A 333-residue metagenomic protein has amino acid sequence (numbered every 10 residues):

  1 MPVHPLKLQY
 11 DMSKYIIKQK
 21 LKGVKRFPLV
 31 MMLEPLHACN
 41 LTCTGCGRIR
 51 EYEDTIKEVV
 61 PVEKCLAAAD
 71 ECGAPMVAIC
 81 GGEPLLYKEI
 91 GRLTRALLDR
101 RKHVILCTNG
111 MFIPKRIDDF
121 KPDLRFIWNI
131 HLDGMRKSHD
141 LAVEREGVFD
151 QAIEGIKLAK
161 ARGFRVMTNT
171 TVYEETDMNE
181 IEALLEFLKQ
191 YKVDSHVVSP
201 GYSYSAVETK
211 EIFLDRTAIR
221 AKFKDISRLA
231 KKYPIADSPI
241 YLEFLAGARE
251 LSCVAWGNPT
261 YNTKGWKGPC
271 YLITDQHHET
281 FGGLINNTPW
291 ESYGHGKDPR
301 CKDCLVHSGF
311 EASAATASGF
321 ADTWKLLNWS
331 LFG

Functional and structural regions predicted by a protein language model:
M1, V60-P61, R100, L124 (+5 more regions): Radical SAM enzyme [4Fe-4S]-AdoMet core and its adjacent flexible, acidic and glycine-rich loops/tails across
P2-D119, D123-L124, L326, L331-G333: Conserved alpha-helical substructure of the radical SAM core
F27, W266-G333: Flexible mid-to-C-terminal extensions adjoining Fe-S/redox cofactors in radical SAM and related proteins
L33, H37-N40, G247, H295-D298: Processing junctions and N-termini across compartments
C39, C43-C46, C253, C270 (+1 more regions): Short cysteine clusters
G45, I49-Y52, P259, Q276 (+1 more regions): Secreted/processed peptides and extracellular or luminal domains of membrane proteins
L86-Y87, I113, E174-D177, H277: Alpha-helix N-cap/loop-to-helix initiation residues
R116, S138-A142: Short, charged, surface-exposed secondary-structure boundary motifs
